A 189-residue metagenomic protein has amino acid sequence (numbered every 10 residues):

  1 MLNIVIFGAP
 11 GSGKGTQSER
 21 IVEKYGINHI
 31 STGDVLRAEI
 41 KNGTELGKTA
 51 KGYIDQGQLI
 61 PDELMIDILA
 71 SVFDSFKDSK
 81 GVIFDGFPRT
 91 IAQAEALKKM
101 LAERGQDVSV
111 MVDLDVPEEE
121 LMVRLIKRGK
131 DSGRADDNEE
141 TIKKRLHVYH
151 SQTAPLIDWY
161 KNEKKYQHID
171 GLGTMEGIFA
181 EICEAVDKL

Functional and structural regions predicted by a protein language model:
M1-L189: Glycine-rich phosphate-binding loop of ATP-dependent small-molecule kinases
